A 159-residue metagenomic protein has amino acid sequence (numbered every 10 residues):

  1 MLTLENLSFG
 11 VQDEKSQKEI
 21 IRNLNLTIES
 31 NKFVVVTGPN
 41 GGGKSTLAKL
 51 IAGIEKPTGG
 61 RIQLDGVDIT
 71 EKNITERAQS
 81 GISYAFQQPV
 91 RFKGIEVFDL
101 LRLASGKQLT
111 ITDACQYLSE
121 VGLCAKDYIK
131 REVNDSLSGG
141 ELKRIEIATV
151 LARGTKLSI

Functional and structural regions predicted by a protein language model:
L2, E19-N23: Conserved structural motif at the start of ABC-family nucleotide-binding domains
T37-P39: The feature captures the beta-strand-to-loop junction immediately N-terminal to the Walker
A52: Helix-to-loop junction immediately C-terminal to a conserved catalytic motif
G60-V67, S80, D113: Conserved ABC transporter NBD signature motif
D68-S83: ABC ATPase NBD coupling module
Q88, G94-D113: Q-loop/switch helix immediately C-terminal to the Walker
I147: Hydrophobic anchor residue at the start of the ABC signature
